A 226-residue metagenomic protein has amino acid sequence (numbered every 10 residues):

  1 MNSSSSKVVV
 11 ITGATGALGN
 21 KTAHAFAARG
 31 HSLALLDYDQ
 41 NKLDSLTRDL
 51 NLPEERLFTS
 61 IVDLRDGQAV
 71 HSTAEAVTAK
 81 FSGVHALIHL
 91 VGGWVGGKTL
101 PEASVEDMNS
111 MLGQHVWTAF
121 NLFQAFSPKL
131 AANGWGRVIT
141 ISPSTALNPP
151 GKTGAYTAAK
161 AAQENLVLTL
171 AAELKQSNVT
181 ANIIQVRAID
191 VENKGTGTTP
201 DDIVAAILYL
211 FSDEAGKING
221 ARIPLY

Functional and structural regions predicted by a protein language model:
T15-G16: Conserved glycine-rich cofactor-binding loop
R29-S45: Conserved glycine-rich Rossmann-like NAD(P)H-binding loop of the short-chain dehydrogenase/reductase
H71, G92-N109, K152-A155, G195: Conserved mid-core segment of classical short-chain dehydrogenase/reductases
H85, P101-F120, I139, Q163: Catalytic Tyr-X3-Lys loop
M111, R137-A162, V167-K175, A188: Catalytic loop of short-chain dehydrogenase/reductase
F123-Q124, L168: A short, exposed helix-loop element centered on a Lys and neighboring polar residues
P128, A172-E173, G216: Alpha-helical segment proximal to the catalytic Tyr-Lys
Q176-V179, I183-I184, G195-Y226: C-terminal helical subdomain
